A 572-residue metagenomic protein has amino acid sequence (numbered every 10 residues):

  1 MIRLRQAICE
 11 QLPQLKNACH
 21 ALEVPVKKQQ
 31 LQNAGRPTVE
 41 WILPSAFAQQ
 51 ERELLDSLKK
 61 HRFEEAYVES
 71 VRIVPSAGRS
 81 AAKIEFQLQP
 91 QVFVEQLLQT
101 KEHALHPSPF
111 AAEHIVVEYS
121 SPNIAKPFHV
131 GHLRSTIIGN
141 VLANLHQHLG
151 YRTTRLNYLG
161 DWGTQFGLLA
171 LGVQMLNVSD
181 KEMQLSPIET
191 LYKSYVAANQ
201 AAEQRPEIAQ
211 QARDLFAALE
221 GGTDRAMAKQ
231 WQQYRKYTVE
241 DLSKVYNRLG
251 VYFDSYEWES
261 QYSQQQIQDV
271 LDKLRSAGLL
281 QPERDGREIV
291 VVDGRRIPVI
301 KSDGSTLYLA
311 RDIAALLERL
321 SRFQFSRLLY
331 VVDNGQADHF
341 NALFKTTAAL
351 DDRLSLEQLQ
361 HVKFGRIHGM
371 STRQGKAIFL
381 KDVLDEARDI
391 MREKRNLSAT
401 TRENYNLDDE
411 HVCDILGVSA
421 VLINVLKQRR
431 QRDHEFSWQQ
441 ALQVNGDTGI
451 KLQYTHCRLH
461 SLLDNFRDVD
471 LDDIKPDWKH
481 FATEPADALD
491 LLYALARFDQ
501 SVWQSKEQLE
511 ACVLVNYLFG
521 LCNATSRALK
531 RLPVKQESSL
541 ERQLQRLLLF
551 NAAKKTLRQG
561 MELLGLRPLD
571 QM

Functional and structural regions predicted by a protein language model:
I2-V94, S108-M572: Non-catalytic interaction-recognition regions
E95-T100: Short, charged, solvent-exposed linker or helix-capping segments at domain edges/interfaces that act as flexible hinges
